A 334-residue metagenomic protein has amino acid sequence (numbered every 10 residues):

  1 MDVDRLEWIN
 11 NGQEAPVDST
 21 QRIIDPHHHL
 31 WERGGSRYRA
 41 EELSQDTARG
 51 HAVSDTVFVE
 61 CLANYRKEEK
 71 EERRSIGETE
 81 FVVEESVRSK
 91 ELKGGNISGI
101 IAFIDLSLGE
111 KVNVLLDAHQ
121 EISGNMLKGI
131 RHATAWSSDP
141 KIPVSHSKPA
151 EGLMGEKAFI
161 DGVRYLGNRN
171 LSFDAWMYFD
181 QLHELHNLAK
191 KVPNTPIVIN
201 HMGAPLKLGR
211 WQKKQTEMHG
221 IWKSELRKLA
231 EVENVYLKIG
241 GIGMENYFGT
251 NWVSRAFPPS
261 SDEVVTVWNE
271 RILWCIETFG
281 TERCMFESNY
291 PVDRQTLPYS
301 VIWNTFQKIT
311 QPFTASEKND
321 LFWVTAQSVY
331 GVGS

Functional and structural regions predicted by a protein language model:
M1-R22, P26, Y38-D46, S54-D55 (+3 more regions): Mid-to-C-terminal alpha-helical segments outside catalytic/metal-binding sites
D2-W8, K70-Q181, N187-K190, G203 (+3 more regions): Active-site gating/metal-coordination segments in enzymes
S19-R22, H51-D55, L92-G99, S123-K128 (+5 more regions): Short, well-ordered coil/turn segments that N-cap beta-strands
R22-R33, I199-M202: Histidine-centered catalytic micro-motifs
H27, T56, V82, I100 (+6 more regions): Conserved, mostly hydrophobic/aromatic
H29, L62, D105, A133-A135 (+3 more regions): Catalytic metal-binding/acid-base residues of hydrolase active sites
R33-G95: Alpha-helical scaffold segments that flank or form the walls of functional sites
P149-M285, T296, T314: Catalytic pocket-lining loop regions of alpha/beta-barrel enzymes, especially the amidohydrolase/enolase/GH5 lineages
